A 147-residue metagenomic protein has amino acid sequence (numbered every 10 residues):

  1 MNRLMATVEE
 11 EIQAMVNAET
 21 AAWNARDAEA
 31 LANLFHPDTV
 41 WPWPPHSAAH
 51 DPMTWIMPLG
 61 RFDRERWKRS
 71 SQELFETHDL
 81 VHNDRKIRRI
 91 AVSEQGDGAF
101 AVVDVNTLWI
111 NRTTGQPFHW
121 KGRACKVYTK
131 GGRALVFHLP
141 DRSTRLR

Functional and structural regions predicted by a protein language model:
N2-V8: A detector for short, charged/polar N-terminal pre-domain segments
V8-D27, L34: Short, aromatic-enriched amphipathic alpha-helices that serve as compact interaction elements
E9, A28-G96, F118-H119: A solvent-exposed, acidic/Ser-Thr-rich amphipathic alpha-helical stretch
D38, V103-I110: Generic short beta-strand segments
H50, W109-N111, R142-R147: A short local loop/turn or secondary-structure capping micro-motif enriched for an aromatic residue
S71, R85-A91, V105-T107, G122-K130 (+1 more regions): Hydrophobic/aromatic beta-strand elements that line small-molecule binding cavities or substrate pockets in beta-rich
F100, H119-R147: Short beta-strand edge/turn micro-motifs at domain boundaries
L108-F118: Short, cysteine-centered beta-strand-loop-beta hairpins and adjacent loop/turn segments enriched in charged/polar
